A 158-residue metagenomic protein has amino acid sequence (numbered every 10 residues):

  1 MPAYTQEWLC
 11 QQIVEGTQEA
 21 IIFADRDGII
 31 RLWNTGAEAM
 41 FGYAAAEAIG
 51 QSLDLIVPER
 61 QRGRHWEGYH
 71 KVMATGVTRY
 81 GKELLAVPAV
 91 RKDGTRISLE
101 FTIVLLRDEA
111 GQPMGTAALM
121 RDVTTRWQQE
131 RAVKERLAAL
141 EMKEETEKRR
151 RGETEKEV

Functional and structural regions predicted by a protein language model:
P2-Y4, W8, W127-E145, R149: Sensory-domain boundary/capping and coupling elements
A3-R26, L32, G81: Sensory modules in modular signal-transduction proteins
C10, W33, F41-Y43, I97: Conserved hydrophobic/aromatic "anchor" residues that stabilize well-ordered secondary structure elements
A24-D27, E59-R60, V123: Residues at alpha-helix boundaries and the short loops/turns that link adjacent helices
D27, R31-A39, Q51: PAS/LOV sensory domain surfaces, especially short acidic/polar patches at coil-to-helix junctions
G36, A45, I49, D54-E100 (+2 more regions): PAS/LOV-family and closely related PAS-like sensory domains
Q112-D122: PAS-family sensory domains
T146-V158: Short, basic, low-complexity termini and linkers enriched in Ser/Thr/Gly/Pro that act as targeting/leader peptides
